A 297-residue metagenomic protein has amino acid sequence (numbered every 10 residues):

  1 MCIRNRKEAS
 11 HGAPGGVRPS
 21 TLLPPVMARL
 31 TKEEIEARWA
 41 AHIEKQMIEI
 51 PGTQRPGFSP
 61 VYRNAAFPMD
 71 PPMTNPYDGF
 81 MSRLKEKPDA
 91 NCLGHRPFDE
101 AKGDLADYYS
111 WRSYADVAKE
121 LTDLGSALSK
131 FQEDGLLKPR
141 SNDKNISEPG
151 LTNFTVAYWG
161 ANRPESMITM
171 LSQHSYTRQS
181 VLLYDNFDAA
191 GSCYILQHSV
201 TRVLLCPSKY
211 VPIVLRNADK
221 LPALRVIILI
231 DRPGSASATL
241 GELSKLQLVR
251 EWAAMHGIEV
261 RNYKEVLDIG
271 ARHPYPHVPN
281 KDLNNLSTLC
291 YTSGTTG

Functional and structural regions predicted by a protein language model:
M1-N5, T292: Conserved small/polar residues in nucleotide/adenosyl-binding loops
I35-E44, P71-D99, D116-F131: A short N-terminal helical cap/helix-turn-helix that marks the beginning of AMP-binding/adenylate-forming
R83, L93, Y114-V117, L121 (+7 more regions): Adenylate-forming
N91, G150, A253-Y291: Conserved pre-ATP/AMP-binding loop-to-beta segment of ANL
D104-D116, A127-F187: Conserved AMP-binding/adenylate-forming
S113-Y114, S287-G297: Conserved AMP-binding A3 loop
G150, M170, F187-L221, I269: Conserved ATP-dependent adenylate/AMP-binding module captured primarily in the ANL superfamily
